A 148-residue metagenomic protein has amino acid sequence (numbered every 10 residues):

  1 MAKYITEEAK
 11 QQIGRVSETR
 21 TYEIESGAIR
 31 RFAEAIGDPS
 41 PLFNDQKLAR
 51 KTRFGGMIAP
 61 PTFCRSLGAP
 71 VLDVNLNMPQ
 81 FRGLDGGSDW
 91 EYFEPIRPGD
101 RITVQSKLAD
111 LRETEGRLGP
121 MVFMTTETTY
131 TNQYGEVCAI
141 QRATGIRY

Functional and structural regions predicted by a protein language model:
M1-E8, P95-Y148: HotDog/MaoC-like acyl-thioester-processing domains
M1-G87: Hot-dog-fold acyl-thioester-processing enzymes
R82, E91-P98: Portal/gating segments that form or line small-molecule/metal binding sites
D85-E91, G145: A beta-strand/beta-hairpin structural motif
